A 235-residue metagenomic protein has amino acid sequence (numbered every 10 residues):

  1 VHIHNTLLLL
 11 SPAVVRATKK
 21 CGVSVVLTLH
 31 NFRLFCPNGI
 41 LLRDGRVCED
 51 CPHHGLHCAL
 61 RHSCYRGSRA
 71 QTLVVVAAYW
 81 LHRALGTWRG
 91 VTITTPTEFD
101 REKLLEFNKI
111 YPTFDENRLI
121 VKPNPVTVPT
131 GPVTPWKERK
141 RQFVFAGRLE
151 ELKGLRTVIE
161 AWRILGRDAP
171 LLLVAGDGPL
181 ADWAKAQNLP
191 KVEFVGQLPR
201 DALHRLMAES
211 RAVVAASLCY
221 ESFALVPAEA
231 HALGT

Functional and structural regions predicted by a protein language model:
V1, W162, A181, A212-V214 (+1 more regions): Hydrophobic acceptor-binding patch used for acceptor engagement in glycosyltransferases
V1-L10, S24-T28: Short N-terminal targeting/anchoring amphipathic segment
L34, E49-G131, F194: Donor nucleotide-sugar binding/catalytic pocket of nucleotide-sugar-dependent glycosyltransferases
T92-T94, V126, T130, P135-K153 (+2 more regions): Conserved donor-binding/catalytic core segment of Leloir-type glycosyltransferases
V128, R148-L155, D168, P179-A181 (+1 more regions): A short, basic/aromatic alpha-helical/loop segment that forms part of the nucleotidyl-sugar donor-binding site
D182-R205, A212: Nucleotide-activated donor-binding/catalytic signature segment of Leloir-type glycosyltransferases, i.e., the conserved
H204, P227-A232: Short alpha-helical segment that forms part of, or immediately flanks, the ligand-binding pocket in carbohydrate-active
A208-S222, T235: Acidic donor-binding loop of glycosyltransferase active sites
